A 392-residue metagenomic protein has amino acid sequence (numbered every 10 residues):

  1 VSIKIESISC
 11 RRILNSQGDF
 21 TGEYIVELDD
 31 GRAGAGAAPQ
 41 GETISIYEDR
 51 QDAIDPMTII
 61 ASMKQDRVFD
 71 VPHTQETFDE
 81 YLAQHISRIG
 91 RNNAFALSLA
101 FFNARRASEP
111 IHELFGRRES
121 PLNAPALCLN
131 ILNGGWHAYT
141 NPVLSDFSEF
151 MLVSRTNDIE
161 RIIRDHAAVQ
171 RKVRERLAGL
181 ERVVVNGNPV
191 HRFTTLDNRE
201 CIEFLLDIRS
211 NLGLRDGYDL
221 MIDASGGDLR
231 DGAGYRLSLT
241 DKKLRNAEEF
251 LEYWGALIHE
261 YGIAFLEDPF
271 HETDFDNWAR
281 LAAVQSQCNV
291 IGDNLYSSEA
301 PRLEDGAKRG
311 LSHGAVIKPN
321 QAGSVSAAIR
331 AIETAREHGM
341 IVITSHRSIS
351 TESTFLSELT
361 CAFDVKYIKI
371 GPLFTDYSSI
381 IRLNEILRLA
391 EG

Functional and structural regions predicted by a protein language model:
V1-T21: Short, Gly/Pro- and small/polar-rich lid/capping loops
R12, G22-D30, A37-Q40, L129-S154 (+2 more regions): Short beta-strand elements
N15-S16, H85-F101, A126-T140: Glycine/serine-rich anion-binding loops at beta->alpha junctions that coordinate negatively charged ligand groups
G36-F115, I163: Metal- or metallocofactor-binding catalytic centers and their adjacent structured scaffolds across diverse enzyme
N92, A96, H112-E113, Y139 (+3 more regions): Hydrophobic alpha-helical bundle cores within soluble ligand-binding/oligomerization subdomains
E109, F115-G134, L214-G226: Glycine-rich, aromatic-flanked loop segments that form ligand/cofactor-binding clefts across common enzyme folds
L122-V190: Mobile "lid/hinge" segments at catalytic clefts and subdomain interfaces of large enzymes
R182-V184, H191-G392: Catalytic core of soluble alpha/beta enzymes
